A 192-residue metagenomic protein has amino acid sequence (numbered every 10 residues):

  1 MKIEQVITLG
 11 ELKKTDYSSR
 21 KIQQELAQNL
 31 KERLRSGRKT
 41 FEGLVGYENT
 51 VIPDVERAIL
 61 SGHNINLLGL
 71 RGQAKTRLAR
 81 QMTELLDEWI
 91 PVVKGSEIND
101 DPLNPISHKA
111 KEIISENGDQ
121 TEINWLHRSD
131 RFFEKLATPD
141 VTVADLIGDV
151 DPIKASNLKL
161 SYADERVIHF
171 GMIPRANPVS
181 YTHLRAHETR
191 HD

Functional and structural regions predicted by a protein language model:
K2-R185, R190: Conserved ASCE/P-loop NTPase catalytic core
